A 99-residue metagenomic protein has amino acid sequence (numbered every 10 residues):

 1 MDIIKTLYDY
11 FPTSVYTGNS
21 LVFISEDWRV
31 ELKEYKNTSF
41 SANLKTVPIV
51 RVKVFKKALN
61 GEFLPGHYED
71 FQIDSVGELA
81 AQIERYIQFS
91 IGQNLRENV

Functional and structural regions predicted by a protein language model:
M1-R29: Negatively charged, low-complexity tracts enriched in Asp/Glu with abundant Ser/Thr
Y10-T17, T38, Y86-F89, Q93: Surface-exposed polar/charged interaction patches
G18, V47-I49, G66-H67: Short, surface-exposed coil-to-beta transition loops
I24, K33-Y35, K53-F55, D74 (+1 more regions): A structural detector for beta-sheet-dominated domains
K33-L59: A short, structured beta-strand/loop element
K56-V99: Mixed-charge, Lys/Arg-enriched low-complexity segments
